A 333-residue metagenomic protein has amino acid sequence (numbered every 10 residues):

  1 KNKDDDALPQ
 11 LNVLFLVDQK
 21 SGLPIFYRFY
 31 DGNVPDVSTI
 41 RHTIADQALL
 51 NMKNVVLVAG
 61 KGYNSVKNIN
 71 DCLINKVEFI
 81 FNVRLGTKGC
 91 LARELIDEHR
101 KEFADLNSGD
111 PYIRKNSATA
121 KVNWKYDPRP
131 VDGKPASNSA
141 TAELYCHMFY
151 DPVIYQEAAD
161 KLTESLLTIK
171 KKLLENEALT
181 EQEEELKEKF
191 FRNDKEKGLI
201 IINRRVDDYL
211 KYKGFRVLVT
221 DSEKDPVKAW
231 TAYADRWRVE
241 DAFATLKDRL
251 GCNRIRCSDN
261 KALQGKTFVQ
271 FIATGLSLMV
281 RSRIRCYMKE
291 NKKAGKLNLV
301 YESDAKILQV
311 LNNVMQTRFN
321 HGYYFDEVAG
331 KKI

Functional and structural regions predicted by a protein language model:
K1-I333: Anion-binding and metal-coordination hotspots
